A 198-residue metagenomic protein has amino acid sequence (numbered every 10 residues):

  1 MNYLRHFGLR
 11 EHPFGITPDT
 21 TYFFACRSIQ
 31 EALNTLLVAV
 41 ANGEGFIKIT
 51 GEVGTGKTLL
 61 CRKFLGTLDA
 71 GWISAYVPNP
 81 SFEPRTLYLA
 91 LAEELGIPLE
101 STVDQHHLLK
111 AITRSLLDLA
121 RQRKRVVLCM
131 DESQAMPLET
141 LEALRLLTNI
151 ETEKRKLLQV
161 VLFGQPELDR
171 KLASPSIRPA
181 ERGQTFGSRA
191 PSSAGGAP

Functional and structural regions predicted by a protein language model:
M1-N42: A short, basic N-terminal segment
L9-F14, G71-I73, F82-S101: Conserved NTP-binding/hydrolysis module of P-loop NTPases
G43-K63, P80: Walker A/P-loop nucleotide-binding motif
F46-T50, A75, C129: Short hydrophobic/aromatic beta-strand immediately N-terminal to the Walker A/P-loop
T55, E132-L138, L146, E167-L168: Residues immediately C-terminal
F64-T67, T152, L168-G183, S192: Short regulatory helix/loop adjacent to the ATP-binding pocket of P-loop NTPases
V77-S81, L172, T185-A197: Conserved AAA+ ATPase "SRH/arginine-finger" region at the nucleotide-binding site
E83, P98-A143, T152-K156, A194-P198: Mid-core helix/loop region of P-loop NTP-binding domains shared across ATPases and GTPases
